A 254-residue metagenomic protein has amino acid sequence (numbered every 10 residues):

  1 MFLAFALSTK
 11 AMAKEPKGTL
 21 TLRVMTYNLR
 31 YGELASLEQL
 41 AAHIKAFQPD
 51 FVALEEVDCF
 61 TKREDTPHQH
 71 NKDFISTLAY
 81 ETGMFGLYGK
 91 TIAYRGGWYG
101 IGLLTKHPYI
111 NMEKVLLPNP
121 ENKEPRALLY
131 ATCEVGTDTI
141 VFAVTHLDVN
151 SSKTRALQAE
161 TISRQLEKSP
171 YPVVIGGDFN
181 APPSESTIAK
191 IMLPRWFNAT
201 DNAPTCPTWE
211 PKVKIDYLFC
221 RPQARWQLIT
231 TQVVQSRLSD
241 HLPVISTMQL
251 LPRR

Functional and structural regions predicted by a protein language model:
M1-A6: Bacterial N-terminal signal peptides
A11-F51, F85-Y88, I92-R254: Active-site regions of metal-assisted phosphoester/phosphodiester hydrolases, unifying DNase/endonuclease modules
V24-T26, A53-K62: Acidic/histidine-rich, surface-exposed loop or edge segments in extracytoplasmic proteins
C59-K72: Short, flexible/disordered intra-domain loops and linkers
F74-M84, L104: Charged, glycine-enriched surface loops/patches that mediate electrostatic binding to polyanionic ligands
